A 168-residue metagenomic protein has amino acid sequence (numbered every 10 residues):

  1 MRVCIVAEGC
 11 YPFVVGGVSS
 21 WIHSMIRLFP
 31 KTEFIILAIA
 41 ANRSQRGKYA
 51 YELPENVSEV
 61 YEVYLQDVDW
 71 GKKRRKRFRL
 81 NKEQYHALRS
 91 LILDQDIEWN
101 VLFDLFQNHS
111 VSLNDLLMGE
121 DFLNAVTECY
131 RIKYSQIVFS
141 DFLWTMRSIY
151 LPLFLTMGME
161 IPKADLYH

Functional and structural regions predicted by a protein language model:
M1-H168: Catalytic cores of nucleotide-sugar-dependent glycosyltransferases that transfer UDP/GDP/TDP-activated
